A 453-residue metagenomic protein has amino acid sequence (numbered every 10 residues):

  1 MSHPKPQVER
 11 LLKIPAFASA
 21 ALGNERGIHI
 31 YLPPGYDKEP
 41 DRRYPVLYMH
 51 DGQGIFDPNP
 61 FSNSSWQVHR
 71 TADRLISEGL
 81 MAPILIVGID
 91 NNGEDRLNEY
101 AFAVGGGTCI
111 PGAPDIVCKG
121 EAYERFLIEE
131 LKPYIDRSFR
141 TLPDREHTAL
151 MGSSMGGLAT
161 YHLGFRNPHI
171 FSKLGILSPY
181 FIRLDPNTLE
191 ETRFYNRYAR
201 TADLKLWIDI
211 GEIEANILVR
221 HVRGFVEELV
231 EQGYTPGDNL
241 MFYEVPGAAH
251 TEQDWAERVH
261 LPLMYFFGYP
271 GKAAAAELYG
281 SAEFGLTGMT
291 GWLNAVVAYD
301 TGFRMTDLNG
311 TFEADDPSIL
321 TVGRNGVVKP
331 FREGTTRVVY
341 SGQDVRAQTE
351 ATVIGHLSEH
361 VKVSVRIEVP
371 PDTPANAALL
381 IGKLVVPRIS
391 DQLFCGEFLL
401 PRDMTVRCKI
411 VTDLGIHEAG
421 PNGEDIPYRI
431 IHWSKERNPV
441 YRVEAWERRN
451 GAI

Functional and structural regions predicted by a protein language model:
M1-Y279, G291-N294, A298, S358-L379 (+3 more regions): Non-catalytic cap/lid and distal C-terminal segments of serine-dependent acyl enzymes
P4, K272, G280, F284-G288 (+4 more regions): Insoluble glucan recognition modules
G23-G27, F303-R304, D344-Q348: Short, mixed charged/polar active-site loops that provide acid/base catalysis or chelate metal/phosphate cofactors
I30-L32, V297-Y299, A314-D316, G342 (+1 more regions): Residue-level signal for short segments within beta-strands and strand-turn junctions of well-structured beta-sheet
P40-Y44, A298-R324: Short flexible loop/turn segments that cap and initiate beta-strands
Y243, V339-Y340: Functional cleft and adjacent loop/helix regions within the main domain that mediate ligand binding or catalysis
L278-A282, D315-D316: Surface-exposed, proline-enriched loop/turn segments that connect beta strands in immunoglobulin-like
